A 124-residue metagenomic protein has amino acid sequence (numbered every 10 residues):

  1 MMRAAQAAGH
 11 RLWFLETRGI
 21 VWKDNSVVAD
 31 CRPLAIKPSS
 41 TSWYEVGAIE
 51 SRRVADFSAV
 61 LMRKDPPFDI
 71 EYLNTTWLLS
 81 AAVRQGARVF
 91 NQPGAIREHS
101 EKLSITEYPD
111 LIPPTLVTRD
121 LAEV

Functional and structural regions predicted by a protein language model:
M1-A7, L12-V124: Active-site nucleotide/adenylate-binding loops and adjacent lid/helix of ATP-dependent enzymes
